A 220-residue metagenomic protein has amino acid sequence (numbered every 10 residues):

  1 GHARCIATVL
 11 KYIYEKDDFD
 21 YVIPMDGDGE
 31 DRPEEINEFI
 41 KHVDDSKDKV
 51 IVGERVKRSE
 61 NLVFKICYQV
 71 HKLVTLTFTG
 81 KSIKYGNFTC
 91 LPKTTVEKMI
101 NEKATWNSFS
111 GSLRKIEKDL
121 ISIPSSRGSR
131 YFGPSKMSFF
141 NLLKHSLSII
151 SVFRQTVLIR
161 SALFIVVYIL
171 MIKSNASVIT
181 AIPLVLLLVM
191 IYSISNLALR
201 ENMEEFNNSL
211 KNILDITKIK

Functional and structural regions predicted by a protein language model:
H2-I13, F19-P24, E30-N107, S129-G133: Acceptor/aglycone-binding surface of glycosyltransferases and processive sugar-polymer synthases
K16-D17, K220: Terminal, positively biased "leader/anchor" segments that mediate initial targeting or electrostatic surface association
D26, I36, R58-N61, S82-T94 (+4 more regions): Short flexible/disordered coil segments
V43, T94-T156: Catalytic donor/gating beta->alpha subdomain of glycosyltransferases that bind UDP-sugars
F64-T79, N141-Q155, I159: Short hydrophobic helices that act as membrane-entry/anchoring signals
T79-I83, A104-K115, M137-S146, I172-L184 (+1 more regions): A short, terminal or domain-edge coil/loop segment
L158-K220: Membrane-embedded multi-pass helical conduit in multi-pass membrane proteins, especially envelope-biosynthetic
